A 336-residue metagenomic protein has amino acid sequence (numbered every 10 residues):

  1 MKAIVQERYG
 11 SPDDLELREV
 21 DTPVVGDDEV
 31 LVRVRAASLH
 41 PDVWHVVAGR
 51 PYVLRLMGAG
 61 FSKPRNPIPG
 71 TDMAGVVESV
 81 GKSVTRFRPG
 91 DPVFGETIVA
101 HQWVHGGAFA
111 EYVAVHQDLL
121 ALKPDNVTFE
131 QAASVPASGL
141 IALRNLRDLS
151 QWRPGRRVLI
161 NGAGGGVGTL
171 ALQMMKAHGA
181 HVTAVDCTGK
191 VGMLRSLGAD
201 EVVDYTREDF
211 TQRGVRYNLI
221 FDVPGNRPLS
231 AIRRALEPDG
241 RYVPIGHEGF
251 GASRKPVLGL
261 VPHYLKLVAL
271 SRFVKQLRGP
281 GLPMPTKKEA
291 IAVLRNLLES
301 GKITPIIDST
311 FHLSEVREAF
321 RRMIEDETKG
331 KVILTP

Functional and structural regions predicted by a protein language model:
D21-S38, Y52-V99: Glycine-rich beta-strand-centered segment in the early N-terminal region that forms part of a ligand/cofactor-binding
A59-N66, T71, R86, G95-G162: NAD(P)H dinucleotide-binding glycine-rich loop of Rossmann-like/cofactor-binding domains, especially the beta1-alpha1
S83, V182-M193, N226-P228, F250-G251: Short glycine/proline-centered loop/turn elements that form peptide/ligand docking sites
P92, R157, G240-R241: Short glycine-centered segments of the SAM/dcSAM-binding site in methyltransferase folds
A133-R207: Mid-domain Rossmann-like dinucleotide-binding core that forms the NAD(H)/NADP(H) cofactor-binding site
Q212-L219: A short acidic, Gly/Pro-enriched loop at the edge of an enzyme's catalytic core that lines a small-molecule cofactor
R227-I303, P336: Glycine-rich phosphate-binding loop and adjacent beta-alpha segment of Rossmann(oid) nucleotide-cofactor-binding
N296, K302-T310, R317-P336: C-terminal capping/lid region of NAD(P)-dependent oxidoreductase domains
